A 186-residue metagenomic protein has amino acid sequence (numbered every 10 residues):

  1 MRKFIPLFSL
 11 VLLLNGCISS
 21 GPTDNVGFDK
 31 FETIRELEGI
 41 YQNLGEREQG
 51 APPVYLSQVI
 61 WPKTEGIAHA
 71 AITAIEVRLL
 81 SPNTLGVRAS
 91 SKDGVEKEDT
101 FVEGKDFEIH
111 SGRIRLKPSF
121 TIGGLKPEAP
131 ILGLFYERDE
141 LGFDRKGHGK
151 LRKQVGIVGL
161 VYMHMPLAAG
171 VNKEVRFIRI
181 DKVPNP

Functional and structural regions predicted by a protein language model:
R2-S9, N15-E76, S119-P127, F135-E140 (+1 more regions): Amphipathic/hydrophobic helical signal segments and adjacent flexible N-terminal regions that mediate secretion
L10-V11, T84: Short, linear, compositionally biased motifs with a strong N-terminal bias
R78-L125: Predominantly extracellular/secreted and cell-surface proteins with exposed, flexible low-complexity segments
